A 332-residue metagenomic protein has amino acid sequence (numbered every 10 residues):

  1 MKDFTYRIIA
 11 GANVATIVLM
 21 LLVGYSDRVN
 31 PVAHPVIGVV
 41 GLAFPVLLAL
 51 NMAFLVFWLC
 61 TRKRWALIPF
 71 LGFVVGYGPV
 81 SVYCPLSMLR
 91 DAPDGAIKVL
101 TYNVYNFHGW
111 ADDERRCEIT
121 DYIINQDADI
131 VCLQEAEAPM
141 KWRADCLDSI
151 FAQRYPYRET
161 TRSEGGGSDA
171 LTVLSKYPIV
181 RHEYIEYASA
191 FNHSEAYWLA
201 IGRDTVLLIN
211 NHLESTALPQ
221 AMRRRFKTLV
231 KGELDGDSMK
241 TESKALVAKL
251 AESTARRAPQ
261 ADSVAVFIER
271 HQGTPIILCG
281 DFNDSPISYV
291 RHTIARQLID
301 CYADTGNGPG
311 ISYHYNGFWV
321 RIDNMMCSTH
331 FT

Functional and structural regions predicted by a protein language model:
M1-D3: Short, Lys/Arg-rich, polar N-terminal cytosolic tail immediately upstream of the first transmembrane signal-anchor
Y6-L59, L67-F70, V74, Y184 (+3 more regions): Metal-dependent phosphoester-hydrolase catalytic domains
G72-D94, W110-D112, T120-D121, D129-T228 (+1 more regions): Structured beta-strand-rich core segments of catalytic domains in phosphoester-bond hydrolases
K98-V104, I119-A144, E159-T161, T205-H212 (+5 more regions): Active-site beta-strand/loop signature of hydrolases that rely on acidic residues for catalysis
T101-R116, A138-M140, A217-S253: Acidic/histidine-rich helix-loop elements that form or flank divalent-metal/phosphate-binding sites at the catalytic
S149, D204-T205, S238, S263 (+1 more regions): Coil residues (strongly favoring Ser/Thr
